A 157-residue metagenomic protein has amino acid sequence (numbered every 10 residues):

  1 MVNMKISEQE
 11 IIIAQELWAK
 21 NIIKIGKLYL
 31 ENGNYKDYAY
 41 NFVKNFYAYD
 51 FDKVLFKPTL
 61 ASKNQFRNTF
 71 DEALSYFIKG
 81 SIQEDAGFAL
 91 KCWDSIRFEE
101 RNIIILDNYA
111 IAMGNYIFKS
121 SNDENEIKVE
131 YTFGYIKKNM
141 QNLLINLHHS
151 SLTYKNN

Functional and structural regions predicted by a protein language model:
M1-Y49: Short, low-complexity N-terminal intrinsically disordered segments enriched in polar/charged residues
I6, E10, W93-S95, L144-N146: A broad structural signal for short, well-ordered beta-strand segments within beta-sheet-rich domains
S7-E8, F66-R67, Q83, N125-E126: Alpha-helical interaction segments
N21, L28, N32, F56 (+3 more regions): Generic marker of "main functional regions" within proteins
I23, I117, M140: Residue-level marker of positions within ordered structural domains that often coincide with functionally constrained
Y29-R101: A solvent-exposed, acidic/Ser-Thr-rich amphipathic alpha-helical stretch
Q83-N122, V129: Acidic, glycine-rich flexible loop segments
I105-M113, S121-N157: Short beta-strand edge/turn micro-motifs at domain boundaries
